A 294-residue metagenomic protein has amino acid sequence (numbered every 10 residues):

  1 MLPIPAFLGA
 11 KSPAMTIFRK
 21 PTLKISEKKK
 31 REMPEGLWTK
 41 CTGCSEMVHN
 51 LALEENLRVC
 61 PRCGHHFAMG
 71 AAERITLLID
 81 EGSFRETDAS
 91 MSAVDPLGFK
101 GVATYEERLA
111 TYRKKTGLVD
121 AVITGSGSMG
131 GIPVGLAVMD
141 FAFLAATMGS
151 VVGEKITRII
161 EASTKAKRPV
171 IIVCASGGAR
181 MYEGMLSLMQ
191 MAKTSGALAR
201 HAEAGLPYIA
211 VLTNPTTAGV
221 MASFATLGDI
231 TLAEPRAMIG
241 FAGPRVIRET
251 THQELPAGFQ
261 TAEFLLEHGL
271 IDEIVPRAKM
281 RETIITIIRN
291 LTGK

Functional and structural regions predicted by a protein language model:
M1-M15: N-terminal amphipathic/basic-hydrophobic helices that include classical n-h-c signal peptides and signal-anchor
M15-K30, P34: Conserved, well-structured core domains of diverse proteins
K24-K28, T39-K40, F67-T124: An N-cap/entry alpha-helix motif that binds or orients negatively charged groups
W38, L57: Residues immediately within or flanking Cys/His clusters that coordinate Zn2+ in small zinc-binding modules
C41-C44, C60-C63: Short cysteine-rich clusters marking metal-coordination/redox-active sites
M47-V48, H66-F67: Cys/His-rich microdomains that often coordinate metals
D120-A202, I209: Cleft-lining beta-strand/loop regions that shape enzyme active-site pockets
C174-T292: Conserved catalytic cores of soluble enzyme domains, especially glycine-rich substrate-binding beta-alpha loops
